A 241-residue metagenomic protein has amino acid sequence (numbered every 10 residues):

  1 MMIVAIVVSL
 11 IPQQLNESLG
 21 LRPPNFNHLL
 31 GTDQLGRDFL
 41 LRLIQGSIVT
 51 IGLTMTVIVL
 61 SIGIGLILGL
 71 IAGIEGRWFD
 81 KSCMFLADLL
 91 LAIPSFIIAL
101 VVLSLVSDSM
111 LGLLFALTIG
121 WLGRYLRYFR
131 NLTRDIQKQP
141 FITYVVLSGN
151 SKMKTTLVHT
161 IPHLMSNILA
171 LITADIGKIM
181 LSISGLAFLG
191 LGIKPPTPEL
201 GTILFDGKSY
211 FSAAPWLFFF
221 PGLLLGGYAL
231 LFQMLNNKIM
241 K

Functional and structural regions predicted by a protein language model:
M1-L15, L164: N-terminal signal-anchor/first transmembrane alpha helix
A5-S9, T54-A87, L100: Transmembrane-helix boundary motif in ABC transporter permease subunits
L15-I58, D206-G222: Periplasmic/extracellular loop-to-transmembrane helix junction in inner-membrane transport proteins
L29, D33, G73-I74, C83-I136: Generic hydrophobic transmembrane alpha-helix motif, especially the helices
R37-G52, G76-M84, Q137-K138, T143-A170: Amphipathic cytosolic juxtamembrane alpha-helices at the membrane-cytosol interface of multi-pass membrane transporters
I58, D108-V158, N167-I176: Membrane-cytosol interface at the C-terminal ends of specific transmembrane alpha-helices in multi-pass membrane
L100, S109, L113-L114, T118 (+1 more regions): Non-cytoplasmic
I119-G120, S166, A170-I176, P215-K241: C-terminal transmembrane helix and the adjacent membrane-cytosol boundary/short C-terminal tail of inner/organellar
